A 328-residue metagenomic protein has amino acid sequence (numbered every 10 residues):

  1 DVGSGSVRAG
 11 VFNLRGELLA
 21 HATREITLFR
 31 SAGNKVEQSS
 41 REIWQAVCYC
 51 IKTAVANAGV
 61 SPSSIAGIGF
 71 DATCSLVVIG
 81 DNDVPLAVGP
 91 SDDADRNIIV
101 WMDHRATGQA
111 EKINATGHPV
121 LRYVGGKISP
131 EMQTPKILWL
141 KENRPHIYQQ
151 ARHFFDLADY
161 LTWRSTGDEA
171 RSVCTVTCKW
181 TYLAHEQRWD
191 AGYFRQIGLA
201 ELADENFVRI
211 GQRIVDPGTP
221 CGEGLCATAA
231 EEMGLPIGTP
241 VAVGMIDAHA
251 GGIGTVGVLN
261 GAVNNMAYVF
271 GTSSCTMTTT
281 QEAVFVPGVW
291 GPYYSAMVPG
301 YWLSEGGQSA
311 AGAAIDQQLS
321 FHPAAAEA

Functional and structural regions predicted by a protein language model:
D1-V2, I99, M266-Y268: Two-metal-ion RNase H-like nuclease active-site motif
V2-V88, Q150, V208, E231 (+1 more regions): N-terminal glycine/serine-rich phosphate-binding loop of ATP-dependent small-molecule kinases, especially carbohydrate
V11-L14, E111-K127, M132, L138-R171 (+2 more regions): Active-site core segments that coordinate phosphate-bearing ligands/cofactors across diverse enzyme families
G16, N34, N82-V84, D92 (+3 more regions): Detector for glycine-centered tight turns/loop "hinges" at secondary-structure junctions
S31-K35, D92-I99, S295-E305: Short beta-alpha connecting loops at secondary-structure transitions that line or flank enzyme active sites
E37, N57-T134: Active-site phosphate-binding/coordination module
